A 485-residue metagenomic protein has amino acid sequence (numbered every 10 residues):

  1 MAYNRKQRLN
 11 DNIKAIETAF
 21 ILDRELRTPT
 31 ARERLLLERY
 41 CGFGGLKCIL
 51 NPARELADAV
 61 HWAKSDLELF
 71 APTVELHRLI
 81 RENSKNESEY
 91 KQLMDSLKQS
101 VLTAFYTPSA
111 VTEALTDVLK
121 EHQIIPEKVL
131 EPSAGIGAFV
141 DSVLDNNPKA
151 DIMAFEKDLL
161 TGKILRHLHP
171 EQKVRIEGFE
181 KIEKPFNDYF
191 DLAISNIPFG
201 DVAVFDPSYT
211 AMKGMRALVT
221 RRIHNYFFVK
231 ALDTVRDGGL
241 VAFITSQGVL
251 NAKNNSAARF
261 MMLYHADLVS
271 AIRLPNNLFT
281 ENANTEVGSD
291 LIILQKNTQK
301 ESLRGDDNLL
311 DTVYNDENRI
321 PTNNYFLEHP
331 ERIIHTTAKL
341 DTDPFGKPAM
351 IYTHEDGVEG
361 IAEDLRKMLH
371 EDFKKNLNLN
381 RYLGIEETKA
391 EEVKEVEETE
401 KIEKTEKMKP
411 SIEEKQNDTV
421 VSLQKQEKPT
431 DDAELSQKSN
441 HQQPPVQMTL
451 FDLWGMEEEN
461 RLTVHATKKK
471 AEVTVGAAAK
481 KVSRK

Functional and structural regions predicted by a protein language model:
A2-L168, Q172: Class I S-adenosyl-L-methionine
T112-H122, K128-V143, A154, E177-E183 (+3 more regions): Conserved proline-anchored active-site loop of SAM-dependent methyltransferases that bridges a beta-strand
P126, Y189-F190, L268, S289: Local beta-strand N-terminus motif with an aromatic residue
I164, K181-E183, K485: Hydrophobic/aromatic interaction determinants used to assemble and anchor large protein complexes
R175-G178, I272: Short loop/edge segments at beta-strand edges and connector loops that shape dinucleotide/nucleotide cofactor-binding
V219-L278, I293: Conserved Class I SAM-dependent methyltransferase catalytic core
E281-E386: Flexible, glycine-/basic-rich loop-and-beta segments that form/coincide with the SAM-dependent methyltransferase
N378-R484: Acidic, low-complexity intrinsically disordered tails
